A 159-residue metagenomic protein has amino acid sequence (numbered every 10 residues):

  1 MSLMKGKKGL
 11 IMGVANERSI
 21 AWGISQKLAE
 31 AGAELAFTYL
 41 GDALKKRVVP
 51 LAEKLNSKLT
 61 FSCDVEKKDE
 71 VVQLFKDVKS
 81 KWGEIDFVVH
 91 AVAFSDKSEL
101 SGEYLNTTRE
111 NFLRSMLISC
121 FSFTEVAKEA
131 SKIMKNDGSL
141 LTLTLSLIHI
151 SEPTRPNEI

Functional and structural regions predicted by a protein language model:
S2-F37: Canonical Rossmann dinucleotide-binding motif of NAD(H)/NADP(H)-dependent dehydrogenases/reductases, specifically
K7-K8, S57, E84-I85, F121-S122 (+1 more regions): Active-site loop of short-chain dehydrogenase/reductase
M12-G13, T38, A91, L140-L147: SDR active-site strand-loop-helix element
I24, V78, S122, E129-A130: Conserved alpha-helical elements of the SDR catalytic core
A33-R47: Conserved glycine-rich Rossmann-like NAD(P)H-binding loop of the short-chain dehydrogenase/reductase
C63, K67-V72, K76-K81, H90-L113 (+1 more regions): Conserved mid-core segment of classical short-chain dehydrogenase/reductases
D86, S101-E125, D137, L141: Catalytic Tyr-X3-Lys loop
I148-I159: Single conserved hydrophobic/aromatic residue that forms the stacking wall/gate of nucleotide- or nucleobase-binding
